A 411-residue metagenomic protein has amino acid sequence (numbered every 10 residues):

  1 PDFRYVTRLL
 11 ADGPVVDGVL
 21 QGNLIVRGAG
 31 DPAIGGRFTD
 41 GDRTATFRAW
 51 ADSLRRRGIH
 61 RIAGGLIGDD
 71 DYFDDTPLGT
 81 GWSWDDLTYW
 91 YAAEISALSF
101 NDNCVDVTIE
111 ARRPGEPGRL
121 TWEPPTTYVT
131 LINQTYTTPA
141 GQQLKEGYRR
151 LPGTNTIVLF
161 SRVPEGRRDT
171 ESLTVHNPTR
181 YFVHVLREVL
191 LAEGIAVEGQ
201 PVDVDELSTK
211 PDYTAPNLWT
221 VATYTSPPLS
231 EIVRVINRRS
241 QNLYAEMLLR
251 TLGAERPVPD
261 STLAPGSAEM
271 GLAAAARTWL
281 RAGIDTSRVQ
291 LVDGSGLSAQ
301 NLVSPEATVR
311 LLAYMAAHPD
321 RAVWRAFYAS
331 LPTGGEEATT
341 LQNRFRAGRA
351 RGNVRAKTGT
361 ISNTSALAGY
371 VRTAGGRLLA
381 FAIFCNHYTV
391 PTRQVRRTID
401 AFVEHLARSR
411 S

Functional and structural regions predicted by a protein language model:
P1-V289, A374-G375, R397-A401, H405-S411: Conserved serine DD-peptidase/penicillin-binding transpeptidase domain and beta-lactam-recognizing active-site
A45, R239-N242, L249-S411: Small-residue-rich helix-loop
